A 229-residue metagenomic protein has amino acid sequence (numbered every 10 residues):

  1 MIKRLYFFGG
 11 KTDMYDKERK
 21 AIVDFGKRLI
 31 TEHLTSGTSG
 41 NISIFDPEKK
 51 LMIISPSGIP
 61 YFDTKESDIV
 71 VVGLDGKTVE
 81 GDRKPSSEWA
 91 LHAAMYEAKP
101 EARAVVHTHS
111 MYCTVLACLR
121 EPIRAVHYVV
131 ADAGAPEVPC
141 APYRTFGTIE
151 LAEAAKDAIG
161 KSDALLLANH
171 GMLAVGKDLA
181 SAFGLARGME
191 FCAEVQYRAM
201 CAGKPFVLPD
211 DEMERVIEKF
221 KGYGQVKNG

Functional and structural regions predicted by a protein language model:
M1-D13: N-terminal amphipathic/basic-hydrophobic helices that include classical n-h-c signal peptides and signal-anchor
G10-G229: Glycine-rich flexible loops
